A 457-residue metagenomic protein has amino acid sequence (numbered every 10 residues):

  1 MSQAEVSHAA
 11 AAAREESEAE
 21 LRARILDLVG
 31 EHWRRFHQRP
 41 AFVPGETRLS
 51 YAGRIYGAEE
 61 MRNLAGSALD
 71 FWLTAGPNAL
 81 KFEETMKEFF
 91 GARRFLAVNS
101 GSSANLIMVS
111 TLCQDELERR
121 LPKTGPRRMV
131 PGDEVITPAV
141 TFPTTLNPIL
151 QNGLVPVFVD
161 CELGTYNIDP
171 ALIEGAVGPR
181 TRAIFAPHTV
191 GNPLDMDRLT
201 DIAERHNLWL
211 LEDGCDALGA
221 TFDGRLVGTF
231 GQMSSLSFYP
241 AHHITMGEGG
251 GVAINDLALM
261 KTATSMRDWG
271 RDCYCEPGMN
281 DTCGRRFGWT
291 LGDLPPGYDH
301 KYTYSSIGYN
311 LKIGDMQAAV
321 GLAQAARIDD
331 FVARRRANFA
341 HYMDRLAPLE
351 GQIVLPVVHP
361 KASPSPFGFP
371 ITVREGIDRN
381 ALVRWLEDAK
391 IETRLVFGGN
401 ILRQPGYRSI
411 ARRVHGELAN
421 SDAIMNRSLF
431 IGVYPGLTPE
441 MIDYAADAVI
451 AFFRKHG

Functional and structural regions predicted by a protein language model:
S2-L73, S305, A389, G432: N-terminal "arm"/small-domain region of PLP-dependent enzymes with the aminotransferase-like
W33-P40, D115-G214, T221: PLP-dependent aminotransferase-like
Q38, L80-E84, A92-R93, G101 (+6 more regions): PLP-dependent aminotransferase class I/II
Y56, T74, T141, G164-T165 (+4 more regions): Glycine-/small-residue-rich active-site loops that bind phosphorylated ligands and cofactors
W72, P77-E134, N147-N152, F158 (+1 more regions): Phosphate-binding glycine-rich loop
L96, I136, V157, L210-L211 (+3 more regions): Structural detector of well-ordered beta-strand residues that form the stable sheet scaffold of enzyme domains
E212-M246, K261, K301-T303: Conserved active-site segment immediately N-terminal to the catalytic lysine that forms the internal aldimine
G247-V252: Glycine-rich phosphate-binding loop of ATP-grasp-fold ATP-dependent ligases
